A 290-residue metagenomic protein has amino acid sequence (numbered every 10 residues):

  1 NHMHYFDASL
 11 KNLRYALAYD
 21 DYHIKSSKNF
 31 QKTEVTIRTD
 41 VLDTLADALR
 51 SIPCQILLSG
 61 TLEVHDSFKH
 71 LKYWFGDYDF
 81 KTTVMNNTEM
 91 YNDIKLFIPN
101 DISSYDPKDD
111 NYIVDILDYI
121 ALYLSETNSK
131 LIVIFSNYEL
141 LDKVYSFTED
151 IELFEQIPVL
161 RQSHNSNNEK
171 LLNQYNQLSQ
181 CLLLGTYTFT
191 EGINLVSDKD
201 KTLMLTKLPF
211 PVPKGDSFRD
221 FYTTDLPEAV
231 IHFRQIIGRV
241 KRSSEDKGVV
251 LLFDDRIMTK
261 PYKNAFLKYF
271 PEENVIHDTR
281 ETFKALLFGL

Functional and structural regions predicted by a protein language model:
N1-L290: ASCE RecA-like P-loop NTPase motor cores that couple ATP hydrolysis to mechanical translocation on nucleic acids
